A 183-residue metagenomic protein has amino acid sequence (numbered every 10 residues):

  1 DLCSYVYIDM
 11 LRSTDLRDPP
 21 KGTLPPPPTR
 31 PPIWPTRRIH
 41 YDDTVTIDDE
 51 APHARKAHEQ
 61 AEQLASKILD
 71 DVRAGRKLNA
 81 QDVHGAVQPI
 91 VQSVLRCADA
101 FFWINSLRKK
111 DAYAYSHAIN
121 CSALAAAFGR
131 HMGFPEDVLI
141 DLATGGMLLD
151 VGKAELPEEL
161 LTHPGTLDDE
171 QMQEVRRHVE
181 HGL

Functional and structural regions predicted by a protein language model:
D1-R108, A112-Y113: Non-catalytic interface/linker regions that flank or bridge core catalytic/transmembrane domains
A61, V83, H117-N120, H178: Hydrophobic (often cysteine-bearing) scaffold residues that line and stabilize catalytic clefts of nucleotide/cofactor
D82-P89, N120, D141-L142, G146: Amphipathic alpha-helical interaction segments
L95-D99, S122-A123, G152: Membrane-embedded alpha-helical core segments of multi-pass
D111-L142, H181-G182: Alpha-helical phosphate/pyrophosphate-handling elements in metalloenzyme active cores
G133-G146, V151-L183: Metal-dependent catalytic cores of enzymes that make or break cyclic nucleotides and related phosphoester linkages
